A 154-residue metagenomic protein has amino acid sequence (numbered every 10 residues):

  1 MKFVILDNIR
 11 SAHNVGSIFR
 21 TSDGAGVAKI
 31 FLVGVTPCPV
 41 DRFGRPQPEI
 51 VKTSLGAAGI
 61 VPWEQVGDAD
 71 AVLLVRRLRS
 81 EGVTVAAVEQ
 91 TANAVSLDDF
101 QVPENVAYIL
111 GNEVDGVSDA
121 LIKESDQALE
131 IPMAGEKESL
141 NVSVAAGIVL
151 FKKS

Functional and structural regions predicted by a protein language model:
M1-Q90: RNA substrate-binding interface of SAM-dependent RNA methyltransferases
V35-P37, E113-D115, M133-K137: Short, acidic/turn-prone active-site loops that include or flank metal/cofactor- and phosphate-binding residues
D70-L74, S96-D98, V117: Short acidic active-site motifs
T91-N93, N112-D115: Short glycine-rich anion-binding loops that position phosphate/pyrophosphate groups of nucleotides and phosphorylated
Q101-V102, L121: Structural alpha-helical scaffold elements that stabilize or flank donor/cofactor-binding regions in carbohydrate
D119-S154: Structured adenosyl-cofactor binding patch, chiefly the S-adenosyl-L-methionine
